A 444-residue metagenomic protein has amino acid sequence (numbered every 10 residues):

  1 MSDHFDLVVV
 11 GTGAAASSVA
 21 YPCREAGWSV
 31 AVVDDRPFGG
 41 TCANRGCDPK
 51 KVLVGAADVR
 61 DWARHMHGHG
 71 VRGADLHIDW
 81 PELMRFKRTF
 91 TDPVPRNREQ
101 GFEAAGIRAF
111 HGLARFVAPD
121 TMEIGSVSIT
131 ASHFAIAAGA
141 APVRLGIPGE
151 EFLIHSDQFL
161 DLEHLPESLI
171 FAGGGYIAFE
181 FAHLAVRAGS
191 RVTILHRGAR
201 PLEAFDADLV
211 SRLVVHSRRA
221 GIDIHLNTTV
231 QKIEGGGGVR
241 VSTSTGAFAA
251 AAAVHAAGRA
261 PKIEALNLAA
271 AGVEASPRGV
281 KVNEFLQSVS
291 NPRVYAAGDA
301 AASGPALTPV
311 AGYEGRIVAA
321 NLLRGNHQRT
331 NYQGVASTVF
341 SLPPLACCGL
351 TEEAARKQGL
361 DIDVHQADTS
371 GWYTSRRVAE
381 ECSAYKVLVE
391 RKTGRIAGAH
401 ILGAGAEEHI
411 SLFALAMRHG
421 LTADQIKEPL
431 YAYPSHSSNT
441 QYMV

Functional and structural regions predicted by a protein language model:
S2-F5, Y21-L165, T193, G198-L202 (+8 more regions): Glycine-rich flavin
S2-G13, L165-G175: Beta1/beta-strand and adjacent pyrophosphate-binding region of the FAD-binding site in flavoprotein oxidoreductases
V8-V10, A114, I129-G139, F171-A172 (+2 more regions): Short hydrophobic core segments
V10-R36, T41, D48, V52-W62 (+2 more regions): Flexible, glycine-rich terminal cap/loop adjacent to redox cofactors in electron-transfer oxidoreductases
A20, R24, A182-R187: Gly/Ala-rich phosphate-binding loop of Rossmann-like dinucleotide-binding domains, activating on the conserved
P49, M122, P261, S288 (+2 more regions): Hydrophobic "anchor" residues
R108-F110, I154, D223-H225, Y295 (+1 more regions): General small-molecule cofactor/ligand-binding pocket signal
E151-P166, F248-R324: FAD-site-proximal beta/loop scaffold in flavoenzymes
